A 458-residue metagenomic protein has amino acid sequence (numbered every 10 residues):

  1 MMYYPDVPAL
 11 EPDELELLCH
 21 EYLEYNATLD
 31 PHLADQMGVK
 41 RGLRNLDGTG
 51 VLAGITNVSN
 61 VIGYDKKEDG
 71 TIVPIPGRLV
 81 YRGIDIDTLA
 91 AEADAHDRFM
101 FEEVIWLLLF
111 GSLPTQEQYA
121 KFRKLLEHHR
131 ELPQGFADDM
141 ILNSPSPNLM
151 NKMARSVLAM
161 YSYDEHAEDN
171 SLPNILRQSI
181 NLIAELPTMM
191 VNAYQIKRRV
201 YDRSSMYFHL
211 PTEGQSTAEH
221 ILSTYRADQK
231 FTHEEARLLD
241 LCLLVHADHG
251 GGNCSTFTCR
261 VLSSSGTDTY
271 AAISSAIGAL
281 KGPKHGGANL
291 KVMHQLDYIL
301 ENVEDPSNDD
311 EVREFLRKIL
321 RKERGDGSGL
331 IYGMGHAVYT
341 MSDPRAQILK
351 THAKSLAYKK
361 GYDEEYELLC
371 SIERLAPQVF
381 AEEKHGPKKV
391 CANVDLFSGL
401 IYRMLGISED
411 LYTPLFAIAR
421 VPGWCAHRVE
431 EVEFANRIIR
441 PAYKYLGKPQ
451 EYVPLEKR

Functional and structural regions predicted by a protein language model:
M2-R458: Non-transmembrane, aqueous-exposed alpha-helical and coiled segments at domain scale
